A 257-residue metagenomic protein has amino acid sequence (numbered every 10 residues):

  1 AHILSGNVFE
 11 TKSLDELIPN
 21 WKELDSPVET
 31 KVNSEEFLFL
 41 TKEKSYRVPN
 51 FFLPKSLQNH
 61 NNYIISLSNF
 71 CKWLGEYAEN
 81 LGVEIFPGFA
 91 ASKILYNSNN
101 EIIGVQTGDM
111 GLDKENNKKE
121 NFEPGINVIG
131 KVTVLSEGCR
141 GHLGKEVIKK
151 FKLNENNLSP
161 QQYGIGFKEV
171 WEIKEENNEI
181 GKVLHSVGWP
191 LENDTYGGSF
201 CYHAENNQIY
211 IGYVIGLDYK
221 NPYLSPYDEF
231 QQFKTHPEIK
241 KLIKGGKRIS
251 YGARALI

Functional and structural regions predicted by a protein language model:
A1-K44: N-terminal FAD cofactor-binding segment of flavoenzymes
H2-S5, P49-N50, K145-I148: Short, solvent-exposed loop/turn and secondary-structure capping segments
V8, I64, N127: Short aromatic/basic micro-patch
W21-P27, N156-N157, K240-K244: Short, surface-exposed acidic
K44-Y46, V128: Short, isolated positions in well-ordered beta-strands
Y46-L67, E76, V214-G216: Helix-loop-beta segment of a Rossmann-like dinucleotide-binding subdomain
S68, K72-W73, Y77-I239: Predominantly flavin-linked oxidoreductase catalytic cores and closely associated redox partners
L242-I257: A glycine-rich dinucleotide-binding beta-alpha-beta segment and adjacent secondary-structure elements that constitute
